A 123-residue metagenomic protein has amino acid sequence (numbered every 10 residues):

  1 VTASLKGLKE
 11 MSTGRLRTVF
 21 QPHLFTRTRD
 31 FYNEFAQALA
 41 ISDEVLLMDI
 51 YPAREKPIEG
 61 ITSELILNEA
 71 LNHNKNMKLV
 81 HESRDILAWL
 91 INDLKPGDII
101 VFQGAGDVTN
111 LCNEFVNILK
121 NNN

Functional and structural regions predicted by a protein language model:
V1-N123: ATP-dependent carboxylate-amine ligase
